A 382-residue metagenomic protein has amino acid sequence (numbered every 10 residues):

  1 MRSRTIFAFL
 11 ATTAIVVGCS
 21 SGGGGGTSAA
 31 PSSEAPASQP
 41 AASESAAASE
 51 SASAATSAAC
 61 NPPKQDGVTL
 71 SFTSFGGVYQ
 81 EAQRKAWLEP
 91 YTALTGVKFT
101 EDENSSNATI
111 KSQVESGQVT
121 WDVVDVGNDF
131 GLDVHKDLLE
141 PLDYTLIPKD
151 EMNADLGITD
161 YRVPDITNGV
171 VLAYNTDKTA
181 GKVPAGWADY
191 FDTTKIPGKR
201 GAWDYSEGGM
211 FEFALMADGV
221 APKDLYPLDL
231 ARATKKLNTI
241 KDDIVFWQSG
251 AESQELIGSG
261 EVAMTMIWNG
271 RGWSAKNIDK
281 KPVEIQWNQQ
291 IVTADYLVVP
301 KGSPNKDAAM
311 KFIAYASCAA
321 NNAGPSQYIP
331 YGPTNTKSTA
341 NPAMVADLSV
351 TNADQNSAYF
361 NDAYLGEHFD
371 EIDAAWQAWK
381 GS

Functional and structural regions predicted by a protein language model:
C19-S33: Bacterial lipoprotein signal-peptidase II cleavage site
A54-D133: Early extracytoplasmic/lumenal segment of secretory-pathway proteins
S71-R84, V119-E261: Extracytoplasmic ligand-binding site segments that recognize negatively charged/polar headgroups
F130-H135, G258, M264-P282: A ligand-binding cleft/hinge motif common to bilobed small-molecule-binding domains
N168-V170, L230-T239, I278-S303: Periplasmic-binding protein-like
V171-K178, L215-G219, T293-A308, G324-Y328: A bilobed periplasmic-binding-protein/Venus flytrap-type ligand-binding module shared by bacterial periplasmic
K195-E207, A316-T339: Periplasmic-binding protein-like
A323-S382: C-terminal capping/gating helix-and-loop segments adjacent to ligand/active sites or protein-protein/ligand interfaces
